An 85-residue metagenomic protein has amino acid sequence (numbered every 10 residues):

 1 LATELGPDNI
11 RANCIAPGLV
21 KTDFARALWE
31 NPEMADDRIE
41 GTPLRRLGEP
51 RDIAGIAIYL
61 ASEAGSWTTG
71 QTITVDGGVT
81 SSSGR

Functional and structural regions predicted by a protein language model:
T3-P7, S66: Alpha-helical segment proximal to the catalytic Tyr-Lys
N9, C14, T72-T74: Conserved beta-strand scaffold in the Rossmann-like NAD(H)/NADP(H)-binding core of dehydrogenases/reductases
A16-A27: Short, flexible catalytic-loop segment of classical short-chain dehydrogenase/reductase
D23, P32, R51-A54: Residues in well-ordered alpha-helical elements
L28-T42: A short C-terminal helix-loop "cap" of Rossmann-like NAD(P)-dependent dehydrogenase/epimerase domains
T42-I53, A64: A conserved structural motif in NAD(P)-dependent oxidoreductases
I58, T69-R85: Short C-terminal tail/terminal secondary-structure segment of NAD(P)H-dependent dehydrogenase/reductase domains
